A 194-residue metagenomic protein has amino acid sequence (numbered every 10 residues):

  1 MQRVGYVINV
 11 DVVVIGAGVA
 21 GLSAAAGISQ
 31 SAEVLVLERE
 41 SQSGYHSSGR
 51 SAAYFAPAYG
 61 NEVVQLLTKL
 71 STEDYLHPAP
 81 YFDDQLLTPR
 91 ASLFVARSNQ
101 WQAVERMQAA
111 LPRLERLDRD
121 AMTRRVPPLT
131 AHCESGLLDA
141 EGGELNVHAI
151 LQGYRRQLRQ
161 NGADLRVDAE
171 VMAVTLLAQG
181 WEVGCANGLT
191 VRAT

Functional and structural regions predicted by a protein language model:
G5-A20, L35: Beta1/beta-strand and adjacent pyrophosphate-binding region of the FAD-binding site in flavoprotein oxidoreductases
V13-I15, L37, T190-T194: Short hydrophobic core segments
A25, S29, Q157: Gly/Ala-rich phosphate-binding loop of Rossmann-like dinucleotide-binding domains, activating on the conserved
S29-S48: Glycine-rich FAD pyrophosphate-binding loop
E40-Q42, M122, Y154: Short beta-to-alpha linker loops that shape the active-site pocket of alpha/beta-hydrolase fold enzymes
A52-R125, E134: Dinucleotide-binding Rossmann-like beta1-alpha1 core, especially the glycine-rich loop that anchors the ADP
Q102, V126-E134, T175-E182: A short, glycine/Asx- and small/polar-enriched loop/turn that sits immediately N-terminal to a beta-strand
L138-T194: Helical element adjacent to the flavin cofactor pocket in flavoenzyme catalytic cores
